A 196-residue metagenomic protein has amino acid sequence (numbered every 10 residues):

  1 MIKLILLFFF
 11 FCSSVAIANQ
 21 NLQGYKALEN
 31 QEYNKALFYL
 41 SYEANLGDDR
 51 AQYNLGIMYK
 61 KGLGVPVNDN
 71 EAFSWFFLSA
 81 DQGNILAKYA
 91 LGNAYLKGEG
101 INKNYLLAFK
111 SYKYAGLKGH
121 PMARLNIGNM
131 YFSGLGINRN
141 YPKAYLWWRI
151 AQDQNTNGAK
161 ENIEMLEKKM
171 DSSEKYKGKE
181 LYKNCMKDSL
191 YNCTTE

Functional and structural regions predicted by a protein language model:
L4-S13: Sec-dependent N-terminal signal peptides
A16-Y42, L46, Y191-E196: N-terminal leader/linker segments that initiate helical-solenoid repeat arrays
Q20, Q31-E32, N45-D49, K61-L63 (+8 more regions): Short helix-capping/linker turns of helical repeat alpha-solenoids
Q20-A27, E43, N54-K61, K88-K97 (+3 more regions): Hydrophobic face of amphipathic alpha-helices that form TPR/SEL1-like repeat modules and related alpha-solenoid
E29-F38, P66-L78, N102-S111, N138-W147 (+1 more regions): Structural signature of tandem alpha-helical TPR/SEL1-like repeats, specifically the intra-repeat loop/turn
Y42-E43, L78-S79, Y114-A115, I150-A151: Canonical positions in the second alpha-helix
N157-E196: Terminal, low-structured helical/coil segments at or just beyond the last alpha-helical repeat
